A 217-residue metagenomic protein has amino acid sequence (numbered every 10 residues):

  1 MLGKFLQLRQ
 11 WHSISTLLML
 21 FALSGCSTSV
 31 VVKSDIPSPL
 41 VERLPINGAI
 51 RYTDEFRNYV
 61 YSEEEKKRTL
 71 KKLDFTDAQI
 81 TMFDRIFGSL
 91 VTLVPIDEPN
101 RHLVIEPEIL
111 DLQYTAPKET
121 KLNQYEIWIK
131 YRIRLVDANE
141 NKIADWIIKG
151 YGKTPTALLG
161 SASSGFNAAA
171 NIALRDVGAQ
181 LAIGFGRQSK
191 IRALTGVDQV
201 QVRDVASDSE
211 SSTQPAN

Functional and structural regions predicted by a protein language model:
M1-C26: Sec-dependent bacterial lipoprotein signal peptides
G3, A78-G88, Y131-N141: A short, hydrophobic secondary-structure junction motif
C26-D84, G186-N217: A structural "domain/chain start" motif
S27-I36, V94-D145, K153-G160, S164: Surface-exposed short loop/turn segments
N47, R51-T53, E108-L110, Y151: A structural detector for beta-sheet-dominated domains
E64-D74, N139-I191: Short secondary-structure boundary motifs at beta->alpha junctions and helix caps
D84, G88-T92, Y114, G178-G186 (+1 more regions): Sec-exported extracytoplasmic/periplasmic mature domains
L93-N100, Q188-L194: Surface-exposed patches in mature extracellular/periplasmic domains of secreted proteins
